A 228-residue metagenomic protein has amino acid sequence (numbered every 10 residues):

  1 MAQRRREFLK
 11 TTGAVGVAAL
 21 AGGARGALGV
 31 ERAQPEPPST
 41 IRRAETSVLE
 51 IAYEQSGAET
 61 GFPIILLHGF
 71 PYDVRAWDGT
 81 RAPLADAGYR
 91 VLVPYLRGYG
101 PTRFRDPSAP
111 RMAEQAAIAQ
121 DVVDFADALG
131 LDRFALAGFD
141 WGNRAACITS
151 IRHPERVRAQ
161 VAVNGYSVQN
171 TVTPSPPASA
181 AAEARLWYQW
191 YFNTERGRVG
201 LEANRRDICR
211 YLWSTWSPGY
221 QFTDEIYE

Functional and structural regions predicted by a protein language model:
M1-G16: N-terminal secretory signal peptides and thylakoid transit peptides that target proteins across membranes
R5-R6, L96-R97, R156: Short, cationic motifs built from Arg/Lys/His that form the positively charged side of catalytic pockets
V15, W77, G98, S167-V168: Residue-level marker for beta-strand->alpha-helix junctions and adjacent short loops that shape enzyme
A18-G22: Hydrophobic h-region of N-terminal signal peptides that target proteins for export in Gram-negative bacteria
G23, P37-S39, E50-I51, S56 (+3 more regions): Flexible "cap/lid" subdomain of the alpha/beta-hydrolase fold that forms the substrate-access gate
G23-S47: C-terminal segment of N-terminal export signals and the immediately downstream linker at the start of the mature
S56-F104: Conserved HGGG/HGGXW glycine-rich cap/lid loop of the alpha/beta-hydrolase fold
